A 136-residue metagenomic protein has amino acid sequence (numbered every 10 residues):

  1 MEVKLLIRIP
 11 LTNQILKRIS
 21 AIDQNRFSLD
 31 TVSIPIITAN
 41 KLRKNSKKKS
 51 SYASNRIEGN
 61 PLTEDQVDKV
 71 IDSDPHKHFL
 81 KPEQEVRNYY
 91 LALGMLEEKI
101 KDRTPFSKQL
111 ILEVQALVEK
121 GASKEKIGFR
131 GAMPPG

Functional and structural regions predicted by a protein language model:
M1-G136: FIC/Doc superfamily catalytic core
